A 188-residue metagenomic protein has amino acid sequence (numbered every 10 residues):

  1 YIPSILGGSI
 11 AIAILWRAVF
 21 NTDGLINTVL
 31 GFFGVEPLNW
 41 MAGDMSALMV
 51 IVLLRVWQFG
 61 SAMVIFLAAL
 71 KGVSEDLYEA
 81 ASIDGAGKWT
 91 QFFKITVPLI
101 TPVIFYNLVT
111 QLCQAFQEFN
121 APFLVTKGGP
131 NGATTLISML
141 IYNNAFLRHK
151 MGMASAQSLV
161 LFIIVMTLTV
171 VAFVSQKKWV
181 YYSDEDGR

Functional and structural regions predicted by a protein language model:
Y1-R188: A structural signal for multi-pass alpha-helical bundles of membrane permease subunits that mediate small-molecule
